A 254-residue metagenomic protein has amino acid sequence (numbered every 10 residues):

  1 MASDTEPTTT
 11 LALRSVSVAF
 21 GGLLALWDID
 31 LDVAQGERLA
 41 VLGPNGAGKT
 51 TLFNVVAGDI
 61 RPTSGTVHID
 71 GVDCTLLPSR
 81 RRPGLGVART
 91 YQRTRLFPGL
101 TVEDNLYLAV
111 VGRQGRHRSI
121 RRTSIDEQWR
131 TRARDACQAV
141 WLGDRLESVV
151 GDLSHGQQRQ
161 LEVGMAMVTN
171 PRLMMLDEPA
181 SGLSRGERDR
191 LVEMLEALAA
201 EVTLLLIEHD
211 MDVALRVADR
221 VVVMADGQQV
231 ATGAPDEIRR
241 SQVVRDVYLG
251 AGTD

Functional and structural regions predicted by a protein language model:
A2-D254: Glycine-rich phosphate-binding loops of nucleotide-dependent enzymes
